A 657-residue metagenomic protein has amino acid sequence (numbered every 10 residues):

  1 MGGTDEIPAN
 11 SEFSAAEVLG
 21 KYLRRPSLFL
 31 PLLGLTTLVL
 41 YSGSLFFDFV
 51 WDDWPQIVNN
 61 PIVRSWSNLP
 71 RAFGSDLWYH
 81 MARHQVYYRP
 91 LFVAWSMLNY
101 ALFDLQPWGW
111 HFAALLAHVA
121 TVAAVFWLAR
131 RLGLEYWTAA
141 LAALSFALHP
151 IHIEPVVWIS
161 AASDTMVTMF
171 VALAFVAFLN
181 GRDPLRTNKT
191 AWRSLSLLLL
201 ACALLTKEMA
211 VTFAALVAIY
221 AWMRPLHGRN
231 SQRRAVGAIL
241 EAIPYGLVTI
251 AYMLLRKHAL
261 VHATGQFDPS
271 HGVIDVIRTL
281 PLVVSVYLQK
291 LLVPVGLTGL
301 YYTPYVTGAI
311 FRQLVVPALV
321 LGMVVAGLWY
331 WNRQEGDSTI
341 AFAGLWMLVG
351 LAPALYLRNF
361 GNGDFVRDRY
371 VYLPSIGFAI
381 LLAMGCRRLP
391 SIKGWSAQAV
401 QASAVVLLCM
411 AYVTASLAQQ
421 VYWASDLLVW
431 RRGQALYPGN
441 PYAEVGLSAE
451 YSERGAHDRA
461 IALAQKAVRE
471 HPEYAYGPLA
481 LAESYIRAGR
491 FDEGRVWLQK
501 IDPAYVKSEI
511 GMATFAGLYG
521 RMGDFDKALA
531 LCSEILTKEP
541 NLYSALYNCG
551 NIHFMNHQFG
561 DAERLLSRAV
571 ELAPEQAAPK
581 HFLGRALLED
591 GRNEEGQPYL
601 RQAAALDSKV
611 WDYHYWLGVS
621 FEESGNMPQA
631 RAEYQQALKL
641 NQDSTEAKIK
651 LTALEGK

Functional and structural regions predicted by a protein language model:
G2-D492, W497, K507-I510, T514 (+1 more regions): Polytopic membrane enzymes that build or remodel cell-surface glycoconjugates and lipids
A435, V468-R469, K500-P503, E534-T537 (+3 more regions): Conserved structural position within tetratricopeptide repeats
E453, R487, R521, M555-N556 (+3 more regions): Register position in tetratricopeptide repeats
